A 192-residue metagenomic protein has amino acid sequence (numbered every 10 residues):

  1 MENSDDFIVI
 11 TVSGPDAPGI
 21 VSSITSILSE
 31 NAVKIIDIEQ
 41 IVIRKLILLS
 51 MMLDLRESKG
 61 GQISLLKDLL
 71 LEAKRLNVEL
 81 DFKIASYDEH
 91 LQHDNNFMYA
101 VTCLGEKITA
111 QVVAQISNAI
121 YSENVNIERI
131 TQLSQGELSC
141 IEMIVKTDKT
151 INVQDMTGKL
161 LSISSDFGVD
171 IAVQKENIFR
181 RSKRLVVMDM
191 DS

Functional and structural regions predicted by a protein language model:
M1-R184: A conserved regulatory-domain signal marking ACT and ACT-like small-molecule sensing domains and adjacent regulatory
R184-S192: Asp-based phosphoryl-transfer active-site loop
